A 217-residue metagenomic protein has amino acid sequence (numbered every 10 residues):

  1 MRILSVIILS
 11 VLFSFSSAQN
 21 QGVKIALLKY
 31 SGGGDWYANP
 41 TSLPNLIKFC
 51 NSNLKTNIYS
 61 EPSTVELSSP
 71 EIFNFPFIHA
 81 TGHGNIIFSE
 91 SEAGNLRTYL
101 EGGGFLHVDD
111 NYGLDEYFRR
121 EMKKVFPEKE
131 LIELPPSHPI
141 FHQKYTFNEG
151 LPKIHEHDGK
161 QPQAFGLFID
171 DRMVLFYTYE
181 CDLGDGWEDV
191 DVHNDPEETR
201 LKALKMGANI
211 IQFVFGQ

Functional and structural regions predicted by a protein language model:
S5-S14: Bacterial N-terminal signal peptides
A18-F77, T81-G84, D182-L183, W187-Q217: Aromatic-Pro/Gly-enriched surface loop or interdomain linker that acts as a lid/target-recognition segment
Q21-K24, K29-G33, T41-N45, D115-D191 (+1 more regions): An acidic, glycine-rich "communication" segment
I25, F77-E116: Short alpha-beta junction capping motif
N57-V65, V108-N111, K129-S137: Surface-exposed patches in mature extracellular/periplasmic domains of secreted proteins
S60-L67, G84, S89-G94, G159-Q163: Alpha-helical scaffolding within the catalytic cores of extracellular/periplasmic polymer-degrading hydrolases
